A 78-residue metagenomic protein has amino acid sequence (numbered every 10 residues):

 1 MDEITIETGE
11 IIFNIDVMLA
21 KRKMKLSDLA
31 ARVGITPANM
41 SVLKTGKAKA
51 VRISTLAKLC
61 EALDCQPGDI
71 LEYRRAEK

Functional and structural regions predicted by a protein language model:
M1-M24: A short, Lys/Arg-rich alpha-helix, primarily the initiator
D16, S27, A57: Residues within the helices of the helix-turn-helix
L19, A30, C60: The alpha-helix within a helix-turn-helix
A20, G34, T45, R75: Residue-level detection of the helix-turn-helix DNA-binding "recognition helix"
M24-V42: Short alpha-helical DNA-recognition segment
N39-V42, T55, D69: Residue-level recognition of specific faces of alpha-helices
K47-K58: Short, basic-rich loop-to-helix N-cap that marks the start of a DNA-contacting helix
D64-K78: Short C-terminal boundary/hinge segments that cap the last helix of small helical domains
